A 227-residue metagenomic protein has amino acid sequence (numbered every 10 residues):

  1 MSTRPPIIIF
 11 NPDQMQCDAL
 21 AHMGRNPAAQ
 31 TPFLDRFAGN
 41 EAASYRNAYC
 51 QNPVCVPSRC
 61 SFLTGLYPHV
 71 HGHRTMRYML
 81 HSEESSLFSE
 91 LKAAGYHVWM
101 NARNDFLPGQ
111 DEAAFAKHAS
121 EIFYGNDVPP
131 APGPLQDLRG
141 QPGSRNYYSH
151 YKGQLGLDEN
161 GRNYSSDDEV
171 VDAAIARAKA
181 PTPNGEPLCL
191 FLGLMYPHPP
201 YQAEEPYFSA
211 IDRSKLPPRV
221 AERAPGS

Functional and structural regions predicted by a protein language model:
S2-P5, Q14-A28, P130-E169, K179-S227: Active-site-proximal cap/lid insertion segments
T3-I7, E41-R46, A94-H97, G185-C189: Loop/turn elements at helix/coil->beta-strand transitions in domains of secreted/extracellular proteins
Q14-C17, Q51-C55, Y67-H69, N104-L107 (+2 more regions): Short, solvent-exposed loop/turn segments at secondary-structure junctions
A21-R59, G65-L66, G95-W99, S214-E222: Short, structured active-site-proximal loop/turn typified by the sulfatase FGly-forming signature C/S-X-P-X-R
F33, S61, S86, E169 (+2 more regions): Alpha-helical elements of Rossmann-like donor-binding domains used by nucleotide-donor carbohydrate transfer enzymes
S61-R162, E205: Catalytic-site neighborhoods of secreted/periplasmic enzymes that process anionic sulfate/phosphate groups
